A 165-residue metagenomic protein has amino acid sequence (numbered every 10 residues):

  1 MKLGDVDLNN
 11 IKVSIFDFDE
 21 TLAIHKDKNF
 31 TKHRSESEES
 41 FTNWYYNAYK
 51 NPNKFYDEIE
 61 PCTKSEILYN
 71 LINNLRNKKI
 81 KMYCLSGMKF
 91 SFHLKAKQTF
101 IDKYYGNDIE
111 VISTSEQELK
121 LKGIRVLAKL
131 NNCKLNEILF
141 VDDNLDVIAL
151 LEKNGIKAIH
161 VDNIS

Functional and structural regions predicted by a protein language model:
M1-L3: Short, basic/aromatic recognition patches
L8-F100: Alpha-helical substrate-recognition element adjacent to the catalytic core
K26, T114-S115, D162: Residues at the C-termini of beta-strands that transition into short coil/loop
K64-L68, K120-G123, N144: Amphipathic coiled-coil/heptad-repeat helices and related helical stalk/stem segments that mediate oligomerization
I72-R76, A128, I148, E152: Surface-exposed amphipathic alpha-helices with a cationic face
K81-Y83, E110, L139, I159: A structural signal for isolated positions on well-ordered beta-strands in alpha/beta enzyme cores
G87-I138: Substrate-recognition "cap/lid" segment bordering the active-site pocket of phosphatases
L135-S165: Acidic, Mg2+-coordinating phosphoryl-transfer loop and its flanking beta/alpha structural elements, shared across
